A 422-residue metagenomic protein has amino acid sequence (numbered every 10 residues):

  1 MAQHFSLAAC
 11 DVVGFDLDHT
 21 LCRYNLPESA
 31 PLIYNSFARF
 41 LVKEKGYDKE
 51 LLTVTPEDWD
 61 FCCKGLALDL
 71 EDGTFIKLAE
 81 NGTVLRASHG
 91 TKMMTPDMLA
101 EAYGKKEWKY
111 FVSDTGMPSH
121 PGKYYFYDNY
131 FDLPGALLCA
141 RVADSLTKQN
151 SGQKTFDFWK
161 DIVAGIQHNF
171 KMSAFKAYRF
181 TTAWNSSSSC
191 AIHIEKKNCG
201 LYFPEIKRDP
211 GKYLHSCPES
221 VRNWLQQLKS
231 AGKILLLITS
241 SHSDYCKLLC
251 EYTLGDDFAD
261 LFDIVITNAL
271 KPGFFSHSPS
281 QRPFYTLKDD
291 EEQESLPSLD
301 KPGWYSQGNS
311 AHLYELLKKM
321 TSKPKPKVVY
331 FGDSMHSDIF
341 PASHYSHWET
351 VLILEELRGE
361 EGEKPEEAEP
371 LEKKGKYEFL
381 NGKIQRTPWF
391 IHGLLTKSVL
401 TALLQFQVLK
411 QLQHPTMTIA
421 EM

Functional and structural regions predicted by a protein language model:
M1-M422: HAD-like aspartate-dependent phosphatase fold
